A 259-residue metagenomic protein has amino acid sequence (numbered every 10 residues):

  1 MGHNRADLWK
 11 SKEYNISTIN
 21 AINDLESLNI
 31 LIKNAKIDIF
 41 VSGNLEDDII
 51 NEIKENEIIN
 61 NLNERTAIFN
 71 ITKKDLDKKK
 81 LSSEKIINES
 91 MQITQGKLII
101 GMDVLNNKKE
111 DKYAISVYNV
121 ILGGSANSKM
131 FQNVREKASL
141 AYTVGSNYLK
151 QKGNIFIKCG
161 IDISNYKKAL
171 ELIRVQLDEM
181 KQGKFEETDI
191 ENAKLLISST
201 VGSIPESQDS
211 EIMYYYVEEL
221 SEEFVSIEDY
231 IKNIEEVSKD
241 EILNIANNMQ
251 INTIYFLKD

Functional and structural regions predicted by a protein language model:
M1-N70, D77-K78, L105-N106, E136-D259: Charge-rich, well-structured scaffold segments of protease-associated domains
E64-K129: His/Glu-based metal-binding/catalytic segments typifying zinc-dependent metallopeptidases
